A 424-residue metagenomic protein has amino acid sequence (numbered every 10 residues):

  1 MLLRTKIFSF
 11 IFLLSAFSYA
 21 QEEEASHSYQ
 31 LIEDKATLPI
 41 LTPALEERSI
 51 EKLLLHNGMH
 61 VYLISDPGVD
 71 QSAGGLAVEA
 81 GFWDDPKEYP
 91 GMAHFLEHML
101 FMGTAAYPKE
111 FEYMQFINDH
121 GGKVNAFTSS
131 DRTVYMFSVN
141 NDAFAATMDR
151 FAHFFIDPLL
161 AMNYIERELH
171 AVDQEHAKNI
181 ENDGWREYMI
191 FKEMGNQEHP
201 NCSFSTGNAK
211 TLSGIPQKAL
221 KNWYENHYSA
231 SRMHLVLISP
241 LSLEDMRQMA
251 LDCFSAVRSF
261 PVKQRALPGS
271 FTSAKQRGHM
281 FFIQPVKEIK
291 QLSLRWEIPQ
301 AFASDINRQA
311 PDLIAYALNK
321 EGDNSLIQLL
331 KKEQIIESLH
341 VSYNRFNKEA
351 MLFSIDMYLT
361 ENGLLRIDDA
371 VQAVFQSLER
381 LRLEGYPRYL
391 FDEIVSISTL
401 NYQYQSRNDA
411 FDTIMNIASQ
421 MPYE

Functional and structural regions predicted by a protein language model:
I11-A20: Hydrophobic h-region of N-terminal signal peptides that target proteins for export in Gram-negative bacteria
E24-E33, G103-T104, T147, F154-F155 (+9 more regions): Scaffold signal of the M16-like zinc-metallopeptidase fold and its non-catalytic homologs
E24-L31, A36, Q197, S205 (+4 more regions): An aromatic/glycine/proline-enriched structural segment found at the starts of mature extracellular/organellar domains
D34-E51, E193-H234, L243, R265-F271 (+5 more regions): Histidine-acidic residue clusters that define the catalytic metal-binding segment of zinc metallopeptidase domains
L38-G75: Mature N-terminal segment immediately following signal peptide/propeptide cleavage in secreted/periplasmic
A73-S138, E181-W185, C202-T206, A317-S338 (+2 more regions): M16/MPP (pitrilysin/insulinase) zinc-metallopeptidase core fold and M16-derived inactive scaffolds
M102-A106, S138-L169, E321-G322, F346-S406 (+1 more regions): M16/insulysin-pitrilysin zinc metalloprotease superfamily fold
